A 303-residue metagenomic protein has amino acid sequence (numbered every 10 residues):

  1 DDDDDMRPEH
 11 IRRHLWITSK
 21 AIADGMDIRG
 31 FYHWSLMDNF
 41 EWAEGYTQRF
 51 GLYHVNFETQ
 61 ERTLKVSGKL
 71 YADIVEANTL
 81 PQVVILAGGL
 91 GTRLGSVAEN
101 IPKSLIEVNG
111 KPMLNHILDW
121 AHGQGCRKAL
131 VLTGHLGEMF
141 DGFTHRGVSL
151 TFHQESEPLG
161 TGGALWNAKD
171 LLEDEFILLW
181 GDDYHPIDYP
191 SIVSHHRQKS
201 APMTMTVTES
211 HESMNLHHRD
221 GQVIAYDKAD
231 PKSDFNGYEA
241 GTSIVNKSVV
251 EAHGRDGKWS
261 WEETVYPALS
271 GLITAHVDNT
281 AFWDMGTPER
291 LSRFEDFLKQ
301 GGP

Functional and structural regions predicted by a protein language model:
D1-T79: Non-catalytic scaffold segments within catalytic domains of secreted glycoside hydrolases
R13, I17, V66, L70 (+6 more regions): Alpha-helical elements of Rossmann-like donor-binding domains used by nucleotide-donor carbohydrate transfer enzymes
N56-F57, H218-V223: Short acidic-glycine loop/turn motifs at beta-strand connectors
L80-I85, R93, E107, K111-S191 (+2 more regions): Conserved N-terminal catalytic core of the sugar/cofactor nucleotidyltransferase
F176-I177, Y184, P190-R197, S210-H211 (+1 more regions): Catalytic-core segments of class I nucleotidyltransferases/pyrophosphorylases that form NMP-activated intermediates
K199-E209: A short, conserved acidic/glycine-rich loop-to-beta-strand motif that forms the donor nucleotide-sugar/metal
